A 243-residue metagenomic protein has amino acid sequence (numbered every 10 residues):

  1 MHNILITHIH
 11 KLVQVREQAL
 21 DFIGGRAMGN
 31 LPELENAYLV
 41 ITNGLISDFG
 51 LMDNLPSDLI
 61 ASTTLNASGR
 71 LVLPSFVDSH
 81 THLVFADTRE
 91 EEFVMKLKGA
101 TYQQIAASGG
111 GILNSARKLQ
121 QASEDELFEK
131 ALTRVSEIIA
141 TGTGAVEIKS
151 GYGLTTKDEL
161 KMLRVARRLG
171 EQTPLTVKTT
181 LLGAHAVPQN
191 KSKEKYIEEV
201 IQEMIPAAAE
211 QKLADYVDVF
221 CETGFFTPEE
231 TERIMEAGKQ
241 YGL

Functional and structural regions predicted by a protein language model:
M1-D58: N-terminal metal-binding scaffold of metallo-dependent hydrolase/deaminase domains
M1-H2, N36, A61-S62, G69 (+3 more regions): A general structural motif
I9, L39, G44, G69 (+5 more regions): Divalent metal-coordination and catalytic microenvironments
K11-L12, Q18, G99-Q103, H185: Active-site/binding-pocket entry motifs
S62, A67-K130: Metal-associated gating/positioning segment near the N- to mid-region
Q104-A107, I139-A140, T176-K178: Short, flexible active-site-proximal loops enriched in glycine and acidic residues
S115-K130, S136, G144-L243: Metal-coordinating catalytic core of metallo-dependent amide/deamination hydrolases
